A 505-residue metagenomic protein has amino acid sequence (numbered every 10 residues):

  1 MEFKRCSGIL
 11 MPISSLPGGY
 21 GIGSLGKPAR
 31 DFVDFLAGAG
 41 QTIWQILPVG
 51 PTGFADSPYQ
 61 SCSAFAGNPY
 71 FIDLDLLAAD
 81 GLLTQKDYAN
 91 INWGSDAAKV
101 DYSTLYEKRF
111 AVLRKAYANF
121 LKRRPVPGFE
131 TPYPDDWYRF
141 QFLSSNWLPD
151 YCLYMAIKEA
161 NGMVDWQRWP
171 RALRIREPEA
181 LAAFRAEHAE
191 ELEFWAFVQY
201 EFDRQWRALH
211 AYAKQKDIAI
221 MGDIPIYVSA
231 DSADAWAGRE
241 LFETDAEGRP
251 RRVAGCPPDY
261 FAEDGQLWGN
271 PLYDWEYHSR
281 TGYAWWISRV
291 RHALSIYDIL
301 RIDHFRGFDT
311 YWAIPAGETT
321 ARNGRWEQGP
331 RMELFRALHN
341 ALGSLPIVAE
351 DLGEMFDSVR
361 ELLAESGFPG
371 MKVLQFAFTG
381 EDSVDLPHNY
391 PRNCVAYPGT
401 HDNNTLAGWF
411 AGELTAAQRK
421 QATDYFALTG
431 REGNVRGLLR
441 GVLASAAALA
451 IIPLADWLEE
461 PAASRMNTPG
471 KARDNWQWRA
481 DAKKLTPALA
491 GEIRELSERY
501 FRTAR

Functional and structural regions predicted by a protein language model:
M1-R5, P12, G18, A55-Q199 (+5 more regions): Alpha-amylase-like alpha-glycosidases and glucanotransferases acting on alpha-linked glucans and related
E2, K27-T52, S295-Y297, V442: Catalytic domains of carbohydrate-active enzymes, especially glycoside hydrolases
G8, P12-D31: N-terminal catalytic cores of NTP/NDP-binding nucleotidyl/phosphoryl-transfer enzymes
A37, W206-K214, H339, L363-A364: Surface-exposed amphipathic alpha-helices with a cationic face
L47, A219-M221, P225, I299 (+1 more regions): Outer-envelope exported proteins of Gram-negative bacteria
W195-V228: Conserved, well-ordered alpha-helix/loop/beta-strand core segments that scaffold catalytic motifs
E459-R505: Structured C-terminal cap/extension of enzyme domains
